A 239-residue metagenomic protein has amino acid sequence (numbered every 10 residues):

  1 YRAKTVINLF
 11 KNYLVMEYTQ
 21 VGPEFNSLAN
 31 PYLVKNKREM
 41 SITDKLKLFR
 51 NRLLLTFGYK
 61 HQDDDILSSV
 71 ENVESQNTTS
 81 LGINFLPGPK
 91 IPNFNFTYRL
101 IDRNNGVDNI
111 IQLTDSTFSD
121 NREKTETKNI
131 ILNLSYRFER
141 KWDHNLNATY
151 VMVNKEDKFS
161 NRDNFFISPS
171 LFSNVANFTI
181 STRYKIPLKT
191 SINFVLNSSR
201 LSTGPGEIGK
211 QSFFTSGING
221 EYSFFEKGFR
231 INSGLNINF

Functional and structural regions predicted by a protein language model:
Y1-F239: Exposed, low-structure sequence patches enriched in small/polar residues
